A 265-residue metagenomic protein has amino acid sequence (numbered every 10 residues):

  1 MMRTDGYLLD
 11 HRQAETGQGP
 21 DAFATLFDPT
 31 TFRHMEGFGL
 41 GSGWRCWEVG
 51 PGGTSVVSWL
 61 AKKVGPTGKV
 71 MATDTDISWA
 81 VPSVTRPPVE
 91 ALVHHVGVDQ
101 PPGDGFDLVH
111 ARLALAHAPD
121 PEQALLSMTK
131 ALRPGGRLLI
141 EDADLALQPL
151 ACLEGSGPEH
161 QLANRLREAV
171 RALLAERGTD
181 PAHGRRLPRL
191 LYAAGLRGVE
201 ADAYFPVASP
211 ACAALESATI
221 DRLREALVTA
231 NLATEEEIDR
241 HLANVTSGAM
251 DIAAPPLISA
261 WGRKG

Functional and structural regions predicted by a protein language model:
R3-D28: Class I SAM-dependent methyltransferase Rossmann-like catalytic core, especially the SAM/SAH-binding loop
T25-W44, W59: Conserved alpha-helix/loop element of class I SAM-dependent methyltransferases that forms part of the SAM/SAH-binding
W47, P51-D99: Class I SAM-dependent methyltransferase SAM/SAH-binding core
V98-V109: A short acidic, Gly/Pro-enriched loop at the edge of an enzyme's catalytic core that lines a small-molecule cofactor
D107-E122: A short SAM/SAH-binding and catalytic strip from SAM-dependent methyltransferases
E122-R137: A short glycine-rich, Lys/Arg-flanked "PGG" loop and its adjoining helix->strand segment in the class I
L139-P210: Conserved catalytic/acceptor-binding region of the Class I
D180-A182, Y192, G198-G265: Conserved Class I S-adenosyl-L-methionine
